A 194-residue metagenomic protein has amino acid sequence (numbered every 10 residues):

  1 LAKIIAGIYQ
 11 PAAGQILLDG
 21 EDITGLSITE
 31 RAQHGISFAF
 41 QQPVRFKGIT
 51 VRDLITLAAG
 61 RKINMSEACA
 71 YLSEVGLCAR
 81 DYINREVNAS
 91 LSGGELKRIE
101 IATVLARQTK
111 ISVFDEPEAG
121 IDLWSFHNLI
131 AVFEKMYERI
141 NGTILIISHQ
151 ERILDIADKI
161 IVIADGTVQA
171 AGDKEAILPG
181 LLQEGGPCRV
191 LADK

Functional and structural regions predicted by a protein language model:
A6: Helix-to-loop junction immediately C-terminal to a conserved catalytic motif
Q15-R31, N88, D122: ABC ATPase NBD Q-loop/coupling interface
Q42, G48-E67: Q-loop/switch helix immediately C-terminal to the Walker
I101: Hydrophobic anchor residue at the start of the ABC signature
V104-L105: ABC ATPase C-loop
S112-E116: Catalytic Walker B motif of ABC-type/P-loop ATPase nucleotide-binding domains
F126-R139: Helical segment within the ABC ATPase nucleotide-binding domain
T167-L191: Conserved beta-strand-loop-alpha-helix hinge in the C-terminal portion of ABC ATPase nucleotide-binding domains
